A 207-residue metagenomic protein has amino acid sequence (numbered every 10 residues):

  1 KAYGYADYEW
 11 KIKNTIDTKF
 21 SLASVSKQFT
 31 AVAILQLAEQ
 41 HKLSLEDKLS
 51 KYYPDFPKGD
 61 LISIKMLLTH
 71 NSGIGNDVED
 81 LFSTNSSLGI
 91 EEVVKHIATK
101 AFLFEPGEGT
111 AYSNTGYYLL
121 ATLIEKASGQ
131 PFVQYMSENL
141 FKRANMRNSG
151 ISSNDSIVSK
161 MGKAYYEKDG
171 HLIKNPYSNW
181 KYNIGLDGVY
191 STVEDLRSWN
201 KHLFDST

Functional and structural regions predicted by a protein language model:
K1-F20, K42-D47, I173: Short, conserved catalytic-motif segment at the N-terminal edge
A2, K13, S21, K48-Y52 (+3 more regions): Conserved beta-strand positions that form and line the central face of beta-propeller blades
Y3, D7, D60-T207: Short, surface-exposed loop or secondary-structure junction motifs that flank catalytic or metal-binding residues
K19-E46, Y117-E125, L196: Active-site SXXK
A33-A38, Y53, L68-G75: Generic hydrophobic/packing signal
S44-G59: Short, glycine/proline-biased beta-turn/loop segments that scaffold the active-site neighborhood
